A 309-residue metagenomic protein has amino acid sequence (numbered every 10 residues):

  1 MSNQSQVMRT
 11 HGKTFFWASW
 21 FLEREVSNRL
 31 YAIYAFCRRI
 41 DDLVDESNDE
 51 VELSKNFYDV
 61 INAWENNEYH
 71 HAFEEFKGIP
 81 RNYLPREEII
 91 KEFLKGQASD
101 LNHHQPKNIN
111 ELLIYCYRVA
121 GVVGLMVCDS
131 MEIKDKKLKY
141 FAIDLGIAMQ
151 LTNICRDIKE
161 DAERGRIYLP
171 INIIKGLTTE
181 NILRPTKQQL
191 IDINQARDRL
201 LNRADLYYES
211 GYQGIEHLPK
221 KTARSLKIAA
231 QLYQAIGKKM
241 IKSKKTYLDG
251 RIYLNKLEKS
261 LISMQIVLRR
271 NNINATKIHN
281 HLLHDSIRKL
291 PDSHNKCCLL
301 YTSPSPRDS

Functional and structural regions predicted by a protein language model:
Q6-E52: An N-terminal structural lobe/cap that precedes and organizes the functional/catalytic core across diverse proteins
N28-E46, K139-I167: Active-site alpha-helical segments that house and flank conserved acidic catalytic motifs for diphosphate chemistry
L43-K107, L113: N-terminal, motif-rich segments that launch catalysis or mediate targeting to/interaction with membranes, typified by
V51-N62, R166-R203, L254: Divalent-cation-assisted or electrostatically stabilized phosphate/pyrophosphate-binding catalytic cores
P106-F141: Helix-hairpin-helix/helix-loop-helix acidic hairpins
Q188-K239: Glycine/small-residue-rich hydrophobic helix-like segments
S260-L300: Acidic, carboxylate-rich catalytic segments that either coordinate divalent cations
Y301-S309: Single conserved hydrophobic/aromatic residue that forms the stacking wall/gate of nucleotide- or nucleobase-binding
